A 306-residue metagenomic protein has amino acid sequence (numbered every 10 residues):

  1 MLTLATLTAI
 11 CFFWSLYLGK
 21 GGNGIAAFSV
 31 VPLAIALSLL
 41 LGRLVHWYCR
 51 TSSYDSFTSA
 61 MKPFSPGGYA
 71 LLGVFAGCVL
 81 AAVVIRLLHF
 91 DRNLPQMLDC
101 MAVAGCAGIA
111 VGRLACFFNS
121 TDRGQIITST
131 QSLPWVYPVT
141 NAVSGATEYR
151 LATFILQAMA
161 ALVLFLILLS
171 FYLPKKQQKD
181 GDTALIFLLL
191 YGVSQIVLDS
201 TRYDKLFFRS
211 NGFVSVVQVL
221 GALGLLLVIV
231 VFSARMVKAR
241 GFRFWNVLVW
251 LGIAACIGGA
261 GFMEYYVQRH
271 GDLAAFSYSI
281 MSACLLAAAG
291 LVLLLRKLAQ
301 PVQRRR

Functional and structural regions predicted by a protein language model:
M1-R306: Hydrophobic, membrane-interfacing alpha helices
